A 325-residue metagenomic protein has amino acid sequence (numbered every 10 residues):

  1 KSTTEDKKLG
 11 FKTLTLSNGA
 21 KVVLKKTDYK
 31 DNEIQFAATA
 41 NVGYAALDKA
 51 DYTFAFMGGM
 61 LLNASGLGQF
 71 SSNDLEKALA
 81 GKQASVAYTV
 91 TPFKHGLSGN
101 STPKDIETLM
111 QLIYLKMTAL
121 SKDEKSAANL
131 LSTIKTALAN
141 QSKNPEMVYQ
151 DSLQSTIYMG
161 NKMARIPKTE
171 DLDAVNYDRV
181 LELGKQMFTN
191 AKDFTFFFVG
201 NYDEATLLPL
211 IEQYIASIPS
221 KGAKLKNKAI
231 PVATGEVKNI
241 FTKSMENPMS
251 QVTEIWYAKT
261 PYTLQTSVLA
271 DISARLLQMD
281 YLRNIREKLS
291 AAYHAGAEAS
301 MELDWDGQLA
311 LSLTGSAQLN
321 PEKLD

Functional and structural regions predicted by a protein language model:
K1-A40, G59: Segments forming glycine/polar-rich beta-alpha architectures that bind adenosine-containing cofactors
K1-E5, K12-T15, E170, E182 (+1 more regions): C-terminal regions of mature proteins
D6-K7, A274, L282-R283: Long, His/Glu/Asp-enriched segments that create or flank divalent metal/ion-associated functional microenvironments
F11-T13, K21-T27, E182-Q186, E236-S244: Short, surface-exposed beta-strand/loop micro-motifs that present aromatic residues
K30-N63, L67-A119, N129-A139, N144-A174 (+3 more regions): M16 family metallopeptidases and their MPP-like homologs
N190, T195-T260: An aromatic/glycine/proline-enriched structural segment found at the starts of mature extracellular/organellar domains
